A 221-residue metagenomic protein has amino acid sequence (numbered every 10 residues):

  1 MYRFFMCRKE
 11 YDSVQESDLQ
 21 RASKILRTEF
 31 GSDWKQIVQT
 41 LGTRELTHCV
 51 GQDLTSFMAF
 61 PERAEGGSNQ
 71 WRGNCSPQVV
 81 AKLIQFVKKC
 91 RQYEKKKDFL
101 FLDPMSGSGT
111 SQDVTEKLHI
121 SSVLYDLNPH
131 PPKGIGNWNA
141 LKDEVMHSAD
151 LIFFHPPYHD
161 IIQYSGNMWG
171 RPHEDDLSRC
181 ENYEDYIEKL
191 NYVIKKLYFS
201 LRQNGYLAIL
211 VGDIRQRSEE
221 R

Functional and structural regions predicted by a protein language model:
M1-R221: Class I S-adenosyl-L-methionine-dependent methyltransferase catalytic core
